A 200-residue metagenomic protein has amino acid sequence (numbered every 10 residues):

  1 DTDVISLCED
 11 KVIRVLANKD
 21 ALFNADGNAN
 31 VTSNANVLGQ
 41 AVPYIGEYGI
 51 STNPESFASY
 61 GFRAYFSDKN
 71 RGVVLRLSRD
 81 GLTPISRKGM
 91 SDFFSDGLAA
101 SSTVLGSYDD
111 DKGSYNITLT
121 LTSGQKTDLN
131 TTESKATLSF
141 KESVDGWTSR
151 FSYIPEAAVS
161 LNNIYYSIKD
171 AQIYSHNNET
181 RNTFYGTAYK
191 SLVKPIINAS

Functional and structural regions predicted by a protein language model:
D1-T2, D10-I13, L22, Y44 (+3 more regions): Beta-sheet repeat architectures centered on beta-propellers
L16-N18, A25-D26: Short, solvent-exposed loop/turn and secondary-structure capping segments
N24-L38, K135-E142: Beta-propeller blade signature
